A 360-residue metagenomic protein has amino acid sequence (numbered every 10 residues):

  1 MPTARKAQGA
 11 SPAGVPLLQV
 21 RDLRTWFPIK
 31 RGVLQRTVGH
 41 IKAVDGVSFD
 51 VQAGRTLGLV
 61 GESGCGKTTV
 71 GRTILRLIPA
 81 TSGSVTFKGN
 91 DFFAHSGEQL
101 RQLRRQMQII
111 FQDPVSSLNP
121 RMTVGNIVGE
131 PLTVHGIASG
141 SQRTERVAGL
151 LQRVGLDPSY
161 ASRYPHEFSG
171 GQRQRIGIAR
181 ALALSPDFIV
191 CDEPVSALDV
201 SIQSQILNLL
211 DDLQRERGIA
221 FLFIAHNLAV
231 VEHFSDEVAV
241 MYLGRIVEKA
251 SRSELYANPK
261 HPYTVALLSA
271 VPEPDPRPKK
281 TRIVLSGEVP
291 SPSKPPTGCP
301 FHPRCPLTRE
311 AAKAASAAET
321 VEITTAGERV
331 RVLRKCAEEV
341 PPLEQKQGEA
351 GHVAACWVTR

Functional and structural regions predicted by a protein language model:
P2-P16, K30-Q35, S251-R360: Charged, flexible cofactor/metal-binding loops and thiol motifs
V33-V38, F92-Q108, V134, S141 (+2 more regions): ABC ATPase NBD coupling module
E62, A80, V190-P194, L198 (+1 more regions): P-loop NTP-binding/switch modules centered on Walker-like glycine-rich loops
G83-D91: Conserved ABC transporter NBD signature motif
D91, Q142-S159, L268-S269: Conserved ABC ATPase "signature" region
Y164-F168, Q172: Conserved ABC ATPase signature
A183-D187: A short, proline-enriched helix->beta-strand linker immediately N-terminal to the Walker B motif in ABC-type P-loop
